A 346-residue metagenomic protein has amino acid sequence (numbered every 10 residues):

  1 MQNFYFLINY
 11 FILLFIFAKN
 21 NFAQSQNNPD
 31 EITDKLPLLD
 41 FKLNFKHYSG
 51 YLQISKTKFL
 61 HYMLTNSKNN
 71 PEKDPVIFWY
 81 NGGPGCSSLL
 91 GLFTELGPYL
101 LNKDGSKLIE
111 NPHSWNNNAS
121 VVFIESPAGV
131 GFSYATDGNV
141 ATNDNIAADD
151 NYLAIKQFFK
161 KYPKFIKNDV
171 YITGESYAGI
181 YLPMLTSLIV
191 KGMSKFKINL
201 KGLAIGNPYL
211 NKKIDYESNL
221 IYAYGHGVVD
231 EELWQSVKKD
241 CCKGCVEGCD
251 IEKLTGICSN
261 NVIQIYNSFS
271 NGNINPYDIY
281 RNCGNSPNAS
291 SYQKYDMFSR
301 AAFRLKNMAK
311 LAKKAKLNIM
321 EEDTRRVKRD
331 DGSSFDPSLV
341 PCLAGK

Functional and structural regions predicted by a protein language model:
Q2-K346: Terminal and linker regions of secretory-pathway proteins
